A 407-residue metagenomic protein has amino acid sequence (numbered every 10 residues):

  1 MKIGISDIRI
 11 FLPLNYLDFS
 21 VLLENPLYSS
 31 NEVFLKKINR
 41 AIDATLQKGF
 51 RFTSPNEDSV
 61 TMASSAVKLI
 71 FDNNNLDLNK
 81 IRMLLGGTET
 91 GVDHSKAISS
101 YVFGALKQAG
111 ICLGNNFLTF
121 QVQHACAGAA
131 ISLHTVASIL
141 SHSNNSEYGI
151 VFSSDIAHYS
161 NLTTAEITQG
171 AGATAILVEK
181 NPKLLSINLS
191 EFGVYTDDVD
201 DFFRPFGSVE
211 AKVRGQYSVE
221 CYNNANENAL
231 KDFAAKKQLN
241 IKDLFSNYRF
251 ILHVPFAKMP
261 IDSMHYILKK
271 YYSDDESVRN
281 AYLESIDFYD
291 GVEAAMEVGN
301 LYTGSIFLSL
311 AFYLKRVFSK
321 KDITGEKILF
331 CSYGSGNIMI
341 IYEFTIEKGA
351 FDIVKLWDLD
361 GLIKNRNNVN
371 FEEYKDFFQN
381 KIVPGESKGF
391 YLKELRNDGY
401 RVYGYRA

Functional and structural regions predicted by a protein language model:
M1-N56, T163-N224, N228-K231, I340-A407: Condensing-enzyme catalytic core mediating Claisen C-C bond formation in acyl metabolism
I5, S59-A130, N240-I267: Conserved beta-ketoacyl condensing-enzyme motif
R9-F11, G87-V92, Q123-G128, F152-H158 (+2 more regions): Acidic, glycine-rich active-site loops and adjacent beta-strand->loop/helix elements that engage anionic groups
K36-T45, F50-E57, G91-Y148, S154 (+1 more regions): Conserved catalytic cysteine-centered active-site region of acyl-thioester-dependent Claisen-condensing enzymes
S59-N74, C221-Q238, S309-Y313: Short, well-ordered amphipathic alpha-helical segments that serve as non-catalytic structural scaffolds within diverse
S143-A175: Flexible, glycine-rich active-site loops centered on histidine and acidic residues that chelate a metal or position
A311-I363: Catalytic phosphate/nucleotide-handling subdomain of diverse soluble enzymes
